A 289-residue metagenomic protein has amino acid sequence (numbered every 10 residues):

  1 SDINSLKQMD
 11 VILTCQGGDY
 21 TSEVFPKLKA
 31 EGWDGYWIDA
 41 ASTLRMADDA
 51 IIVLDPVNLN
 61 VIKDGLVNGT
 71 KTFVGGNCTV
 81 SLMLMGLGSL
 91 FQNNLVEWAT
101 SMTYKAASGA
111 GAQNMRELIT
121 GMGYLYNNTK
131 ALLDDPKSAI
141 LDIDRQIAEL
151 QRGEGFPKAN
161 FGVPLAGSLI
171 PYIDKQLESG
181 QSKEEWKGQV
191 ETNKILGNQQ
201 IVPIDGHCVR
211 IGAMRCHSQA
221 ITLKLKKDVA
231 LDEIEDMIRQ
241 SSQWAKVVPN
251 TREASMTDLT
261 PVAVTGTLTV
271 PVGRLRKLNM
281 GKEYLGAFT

Functional and structural regions predicted by a protein language model:
S1-N160, I201-P203, K227, D236 (+3 more regions): N-terminal Rossmann-like NAD(P) cofactor-binding subdomain of oxidoreductases, focused on the glycine-rich
K130-V262: Contiguous C-terminal substrate-recognition/catalytic subdomains in enzyme active sites
C216, K282-E283: Coil-to-beta-strand transition motifs
L285-T289: Short, well-ordered beta-strand elements
